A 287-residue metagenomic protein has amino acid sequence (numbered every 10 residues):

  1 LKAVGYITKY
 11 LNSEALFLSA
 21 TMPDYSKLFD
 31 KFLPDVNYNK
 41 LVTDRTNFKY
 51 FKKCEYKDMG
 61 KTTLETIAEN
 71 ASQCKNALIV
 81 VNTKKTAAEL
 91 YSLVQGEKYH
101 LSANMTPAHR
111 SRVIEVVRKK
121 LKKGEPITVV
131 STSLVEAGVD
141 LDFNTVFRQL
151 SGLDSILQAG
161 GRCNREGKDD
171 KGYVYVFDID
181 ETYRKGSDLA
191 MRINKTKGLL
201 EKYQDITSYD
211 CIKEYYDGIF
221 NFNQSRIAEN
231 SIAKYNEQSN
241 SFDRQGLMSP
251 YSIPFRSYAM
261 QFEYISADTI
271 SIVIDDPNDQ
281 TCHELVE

Functional and structural regions predicted by a protein language model:
L1-A3, V139-F143: Conserved ATPase-coupling elements of RecA-like P-loop NTPase cores
L1-L28: Conserved helicase ATPase motor motifs in RecA-like P-loop NTPase domains
L11-L16, N76, E125-T128: Loop/turn-to-beta-strand initiation segments
L11-S13, F51-C54, G96-E97, L141-N144 (+1 more regions): Short glycine-/polar-rich loops that comprise or flank the Walker A/P-loop and associated switch/sensor motifs
L18-M22, V81-K84, S131-L134, L150: A short beta-strand-to-loop transition that corresponds to the Sensor-1 phosphate-sensing loop of AAA+ P-loop ATPases
T21-S72: Interdomain hinge/linker at the junction between the two RecA-like core domains of SF2 helicases
E65-C74, K85, E89-S92, K98 (+3 more regions): C-terminal helicase lobe and adjacent C-terminal extensions/tails of nucleic-acid helicase motors
L121-E136, R148: Conserved two-lobed SF2 helicase motor
